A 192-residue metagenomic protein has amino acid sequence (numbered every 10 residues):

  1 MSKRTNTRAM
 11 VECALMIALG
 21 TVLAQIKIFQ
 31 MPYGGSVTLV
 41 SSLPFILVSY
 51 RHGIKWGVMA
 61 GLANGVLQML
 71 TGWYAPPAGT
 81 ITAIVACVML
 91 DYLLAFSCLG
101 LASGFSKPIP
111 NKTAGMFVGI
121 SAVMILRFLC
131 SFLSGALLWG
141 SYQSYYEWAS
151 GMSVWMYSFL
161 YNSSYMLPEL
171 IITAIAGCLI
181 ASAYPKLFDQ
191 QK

Functional and structural regions predicted by a protein language model:
M1-K192: Loop-helix junctions at membrane interfaces
